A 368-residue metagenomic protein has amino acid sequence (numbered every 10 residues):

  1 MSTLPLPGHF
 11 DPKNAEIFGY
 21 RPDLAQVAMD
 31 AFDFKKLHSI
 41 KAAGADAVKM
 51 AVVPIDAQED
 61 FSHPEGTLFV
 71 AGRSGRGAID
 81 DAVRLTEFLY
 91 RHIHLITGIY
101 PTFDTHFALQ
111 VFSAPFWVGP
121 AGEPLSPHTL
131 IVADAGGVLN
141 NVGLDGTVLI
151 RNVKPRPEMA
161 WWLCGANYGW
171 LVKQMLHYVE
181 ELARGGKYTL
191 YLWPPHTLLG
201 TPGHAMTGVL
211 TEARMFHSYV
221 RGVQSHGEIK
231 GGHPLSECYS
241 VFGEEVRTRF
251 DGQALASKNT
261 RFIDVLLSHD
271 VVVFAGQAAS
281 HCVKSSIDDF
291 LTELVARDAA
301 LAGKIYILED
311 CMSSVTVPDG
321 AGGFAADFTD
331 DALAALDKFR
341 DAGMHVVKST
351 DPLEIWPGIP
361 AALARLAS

Functional and structural regions predicted by a protein language model:
M1-V53, A57-Y100, H106-S368: Active-site-adjacent betaalpha module
